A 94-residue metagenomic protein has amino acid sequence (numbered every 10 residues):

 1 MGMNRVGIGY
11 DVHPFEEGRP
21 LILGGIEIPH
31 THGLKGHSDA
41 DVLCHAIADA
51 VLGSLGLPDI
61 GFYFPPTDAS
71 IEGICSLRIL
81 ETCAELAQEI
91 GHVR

Functional and structural regions predicted by a protein language model:
M1-G2, Y10-V12, I26, E89-I90: Hydrophobic alpha-helical transmembrane segments
N4, E16, P20-P29: Polyampholytic, low-complexity intrinsically disordered segments
V6, F15-E17, T82-Q88: Extended beta-strand/beta-hairpin segments
H13, H37, H45: Histidine-centered active-site/metal-ligand motif
I28-S38, P66-I71: A short glycine/serine-rich beta->alpha loop
S38-D39, L43, C75: A generic structural signal for residues located within well-ordered alpha-helices of large catalytic or ligand-binding
L43, I47, V51: Active-site His/Glu-centered metal-binding helix of metallohydrolases
A50-R94: Glycine- and Gly-Pro-enriched alpha-helical subdomains that act as flexible, kink-prone "lid/hinge" or packing modules
